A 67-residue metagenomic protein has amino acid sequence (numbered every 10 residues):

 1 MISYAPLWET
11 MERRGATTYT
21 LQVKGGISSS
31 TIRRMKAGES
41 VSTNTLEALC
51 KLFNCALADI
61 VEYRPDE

Functional and structural regions predicted by a protein language model:
M1-T20: A short, Lys/Arg-rich alpha-helix, primarily the initiator
T10, K24, M35, Y63: Residues in the recognition helix of alpha-helical DNA-binding motifs
E12, V23, K51: Alpha-helical residues within the helix-turn-helix
G15-R33: Short alpha-helical DNA-recognition segment
G38-K51: Short, basic-rich loop-to-helix N-cap that marks the start of a DNA-contacting helix
N54-E67: Short C-terminal boundary/hinge segments that cap the last helix of small helical domains
